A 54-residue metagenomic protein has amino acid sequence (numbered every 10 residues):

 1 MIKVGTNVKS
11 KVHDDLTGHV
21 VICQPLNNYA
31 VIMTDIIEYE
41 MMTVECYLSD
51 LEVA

Functional and structural regions predicted by a protein language model:
K3-A54: Basic/aromatic-rich interaction segments and small domains that mediate binding to polyanionic partners
